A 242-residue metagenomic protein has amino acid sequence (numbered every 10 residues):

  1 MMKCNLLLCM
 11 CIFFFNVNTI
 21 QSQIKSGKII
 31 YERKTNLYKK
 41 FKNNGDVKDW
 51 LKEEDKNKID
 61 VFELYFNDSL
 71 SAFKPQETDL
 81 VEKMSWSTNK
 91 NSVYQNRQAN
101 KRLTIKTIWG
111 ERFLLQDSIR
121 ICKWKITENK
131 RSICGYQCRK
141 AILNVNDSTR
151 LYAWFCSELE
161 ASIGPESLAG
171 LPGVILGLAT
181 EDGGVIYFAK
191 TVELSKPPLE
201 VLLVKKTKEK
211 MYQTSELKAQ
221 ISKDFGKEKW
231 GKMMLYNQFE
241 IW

Functional and structural regions predicted by a protein language model:
M1-I29, E240-W242: Bacterial Sec-dependent N-terminal signal peptides
I24-W242: Extended soluble regions of mature proteins
